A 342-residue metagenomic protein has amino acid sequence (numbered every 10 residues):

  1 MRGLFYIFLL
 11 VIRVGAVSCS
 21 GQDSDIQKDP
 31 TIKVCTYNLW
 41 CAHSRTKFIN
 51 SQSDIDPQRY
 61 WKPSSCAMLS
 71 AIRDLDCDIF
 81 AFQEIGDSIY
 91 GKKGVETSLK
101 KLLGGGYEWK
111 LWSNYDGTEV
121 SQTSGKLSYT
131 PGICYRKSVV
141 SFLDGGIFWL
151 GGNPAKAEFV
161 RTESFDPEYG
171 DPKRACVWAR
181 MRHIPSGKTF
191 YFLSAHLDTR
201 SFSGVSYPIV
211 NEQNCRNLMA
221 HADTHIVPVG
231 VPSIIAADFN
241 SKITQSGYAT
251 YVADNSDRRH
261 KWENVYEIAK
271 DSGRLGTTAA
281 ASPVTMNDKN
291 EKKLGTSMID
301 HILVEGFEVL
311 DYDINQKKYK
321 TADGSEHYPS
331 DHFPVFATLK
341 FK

Functional and structural regions predicted by a protein language model:
R2, S18-G105, W112-Y129, R216 (+1 more regions): N-terminal, active-site-proximal structural segment of metallo-dependent hydrolase catalytic domains
Y6-G15: Bacterial N-terminal signal peptides
T31-N50, D54, D144-F148, T189-T199 (+1 more regions): Active-site-proximal beta-strand elements of phosphoester/diester hydrolases
K33-L39, M68-K92, C134, A179 (+4 more regions): Active-site beta-strand/loop signature of hydrolases that rely on acidic residues for catalysis
T36-S64, N153-G170, S201-V210: Acidic/histidine-rich helix-loop elements that form or flank divalent-metal/phosphate-binding sites at the catalytic
A81-Q83, K110-N114, I234-D238, N264-E267: Active-site neighborhood of phospho(di)ester-bond hydrolases with catalytic His/Asp-centered motifs
I85-Y191, L197, I314-N315: Structured beta-strand-rich core segments of catalytic domains in phosphoester-bond hydrolases
V139-S141, A222-I234, N240-K342: Metal-dependent phosphoester-hydrolase catalytic domains
